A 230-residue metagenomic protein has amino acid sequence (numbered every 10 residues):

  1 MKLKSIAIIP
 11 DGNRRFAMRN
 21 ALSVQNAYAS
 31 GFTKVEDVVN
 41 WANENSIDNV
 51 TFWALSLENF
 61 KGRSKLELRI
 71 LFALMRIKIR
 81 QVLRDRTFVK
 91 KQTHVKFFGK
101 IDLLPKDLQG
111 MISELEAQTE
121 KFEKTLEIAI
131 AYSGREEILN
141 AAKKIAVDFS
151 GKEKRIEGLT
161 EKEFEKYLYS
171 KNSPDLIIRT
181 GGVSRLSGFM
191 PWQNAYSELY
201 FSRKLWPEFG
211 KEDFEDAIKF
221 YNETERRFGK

Functional and structural regions predicted by a protein language model:
M1-K230: Flexible, compositionally biased loop and terminal segments
